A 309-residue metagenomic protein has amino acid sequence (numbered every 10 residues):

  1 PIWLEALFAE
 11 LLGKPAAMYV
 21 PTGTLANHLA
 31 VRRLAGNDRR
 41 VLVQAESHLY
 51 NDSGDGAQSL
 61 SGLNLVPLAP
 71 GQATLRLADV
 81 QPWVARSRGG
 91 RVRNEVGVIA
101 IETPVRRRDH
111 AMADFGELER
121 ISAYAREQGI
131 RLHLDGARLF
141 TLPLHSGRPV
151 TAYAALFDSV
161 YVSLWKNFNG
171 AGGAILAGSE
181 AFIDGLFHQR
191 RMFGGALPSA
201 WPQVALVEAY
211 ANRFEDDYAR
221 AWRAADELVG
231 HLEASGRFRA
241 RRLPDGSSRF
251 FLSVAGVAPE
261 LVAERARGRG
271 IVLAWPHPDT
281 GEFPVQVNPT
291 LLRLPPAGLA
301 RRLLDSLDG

Functional and structural regions predicted by a protein language model:
P1-T22, A45-N51, Q58, A221: Conserved N-terminal alpha-helix of the aminotransferase class I/II PLP-enzyme fold
A16-A35, L68-A69: Conserved core of the PLP fold type I
R33-N51: Conserved PLP-anchoring active-site segment centered on the Schiff-base-forming lysine
N37-D38, E233, R237-D308: Conserved C-terminal alpha-helix-loop-beta "cap" of PLP-dependent enzymes that closes/shapes the active-site mouth
G62-P104, R108-R120, R293: PLP-dependent aminotransferase-class I/II
A100-R106, P149, A155-G236, R241-S247 (+1 more regions): Active-site C-terminal subdomain of aminotransferase-like
A111-P143: Catalytic PLP-binding core of fold-type I/II PLP enzymes
